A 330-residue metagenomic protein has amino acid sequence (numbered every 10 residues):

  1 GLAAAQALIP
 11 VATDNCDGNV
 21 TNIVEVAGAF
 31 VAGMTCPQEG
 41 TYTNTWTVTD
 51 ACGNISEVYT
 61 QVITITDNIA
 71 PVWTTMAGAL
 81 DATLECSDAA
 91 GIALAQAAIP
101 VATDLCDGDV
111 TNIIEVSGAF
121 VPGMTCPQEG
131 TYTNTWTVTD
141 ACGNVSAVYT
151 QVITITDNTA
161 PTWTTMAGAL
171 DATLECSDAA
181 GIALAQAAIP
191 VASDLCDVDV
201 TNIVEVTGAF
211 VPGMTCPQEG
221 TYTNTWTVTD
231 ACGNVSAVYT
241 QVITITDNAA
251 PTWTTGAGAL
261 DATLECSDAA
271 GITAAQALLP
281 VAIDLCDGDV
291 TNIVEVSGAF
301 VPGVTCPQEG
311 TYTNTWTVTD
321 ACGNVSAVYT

Functional and structural regions predicted by a protein language model:
G1-T330: Proline-threonine-serine-rich low-complexity tracts
